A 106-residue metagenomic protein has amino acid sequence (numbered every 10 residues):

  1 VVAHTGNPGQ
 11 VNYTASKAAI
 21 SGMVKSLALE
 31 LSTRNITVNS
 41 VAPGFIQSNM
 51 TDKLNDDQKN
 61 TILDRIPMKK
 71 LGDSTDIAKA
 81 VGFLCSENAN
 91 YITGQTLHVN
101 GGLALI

Functional and structural regions predicted by a protein language model:
V1-Q10, S32: Active-site "substrate specificity/gating" loop of NAD(P)-dependent dehydrogenases, especially the short-chain
H4, S21, V38-K53: Short, flexible catalytic-loop segment of classical short-chain dehydrogenase/reductase
T5, G82, T93-I106: Short C-terminal tail/terminal secondary-structure segment of NAD(P)H-dependent dehydrogenase/reductase domains
Y13, S21, Y91: Catalytic tyrosine of NAD(P)H-dependent dehydrogenase/reductases that use a Tyr as the general acid/base
S16, V24: Active-site helix of classical SDR
L29-T33, N90: Alpha-helical segment proximal to the catalytic Tyr-Lys
T33, F45-I66: A glycine/serine/threonine-rich, flexible loop-to-helix segment that serves as the NAD(P) cofactor-binding "lid"
I66-I77, N88: A conserved structural motif in NAD(P)-dependent oxidoreductases
